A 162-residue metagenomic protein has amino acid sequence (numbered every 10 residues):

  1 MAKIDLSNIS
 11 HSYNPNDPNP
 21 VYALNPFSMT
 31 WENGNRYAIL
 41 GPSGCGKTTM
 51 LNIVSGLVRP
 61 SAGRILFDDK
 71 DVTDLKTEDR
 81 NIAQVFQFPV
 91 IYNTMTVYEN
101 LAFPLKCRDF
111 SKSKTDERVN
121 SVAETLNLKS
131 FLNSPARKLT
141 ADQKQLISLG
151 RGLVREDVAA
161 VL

Functional and structural regions predicted by a protein language model:
L40-P42: The feature captures the beta-strand-to-loop junction immediately N-terminal to the Walker
S55: Helix-to-loop junction immediately C-terminal to a conserved catalytic motif
D71, K106, S113-F131: Conserved ABC ATPase "signature" region
D71-Q84, C107, K112-S113: ABC ATPase NBD coupling module
D74, P135-L139, Q143: Conserved ABC ATPase signature
M95-P104: Short coil-to-helix segment of the ABC ATPase nucleotide-binding domain corresponding to the Q-loop/switch region
L149: Hydrophobic anchor residue at the start of the ABC signature
